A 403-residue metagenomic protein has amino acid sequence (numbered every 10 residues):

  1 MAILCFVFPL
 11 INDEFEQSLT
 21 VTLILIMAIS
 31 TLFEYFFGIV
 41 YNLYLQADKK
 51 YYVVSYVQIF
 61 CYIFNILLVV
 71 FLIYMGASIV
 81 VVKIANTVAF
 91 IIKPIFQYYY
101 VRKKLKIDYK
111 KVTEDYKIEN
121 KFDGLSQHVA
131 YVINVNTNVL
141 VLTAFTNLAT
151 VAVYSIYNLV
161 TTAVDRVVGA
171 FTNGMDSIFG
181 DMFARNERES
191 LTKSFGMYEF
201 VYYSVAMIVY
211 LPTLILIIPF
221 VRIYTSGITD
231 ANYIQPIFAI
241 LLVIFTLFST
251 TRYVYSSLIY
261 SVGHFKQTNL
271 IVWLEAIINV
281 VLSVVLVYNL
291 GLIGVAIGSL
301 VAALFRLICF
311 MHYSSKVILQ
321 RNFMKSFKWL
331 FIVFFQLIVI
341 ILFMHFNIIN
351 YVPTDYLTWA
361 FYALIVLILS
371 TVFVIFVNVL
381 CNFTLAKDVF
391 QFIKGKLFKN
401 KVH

Functional and structural regions predicted by a protein language model:
F6-M27, L216-T246, T354-L357: Interfacial segments at transmembrane-helix termini and the short loops linking adjacent helices
T20, I79-V80, Y116-N120, G124 (+4 more regions): Interfacial/gating helices of multi-pass transporter permease domains
S30, A85, I91, F122 (+4 more regions): Alpha-helical transmembrane segments of polytopic membrane transporters and translocases
F33-Y56, V80, V101, L105 (+2 more regions): Membrane-interface junctions at transmembrane-helix termini in multi-pass inner-membrane proteins
Q46-A47, T161-E199, Y255-S261: Helix-loop junctions and terminal segments of transmembrane helices in multi-pass membrane transport/translocation
Y56-K103, I118-N120, Q127, N158-T161 (+5 more regions): Hydrophobic alpha-helical transmembrane segments
I79-V80, I95-N136, L140, G174 (+3 more regions): Interhelical loop/hinge segments that connect adjacent transmembrane helices in multipass membrane
M344-H403: Membrane-proximal transmembrane or re-entrant/amphipathic helices at the cytosolic face
